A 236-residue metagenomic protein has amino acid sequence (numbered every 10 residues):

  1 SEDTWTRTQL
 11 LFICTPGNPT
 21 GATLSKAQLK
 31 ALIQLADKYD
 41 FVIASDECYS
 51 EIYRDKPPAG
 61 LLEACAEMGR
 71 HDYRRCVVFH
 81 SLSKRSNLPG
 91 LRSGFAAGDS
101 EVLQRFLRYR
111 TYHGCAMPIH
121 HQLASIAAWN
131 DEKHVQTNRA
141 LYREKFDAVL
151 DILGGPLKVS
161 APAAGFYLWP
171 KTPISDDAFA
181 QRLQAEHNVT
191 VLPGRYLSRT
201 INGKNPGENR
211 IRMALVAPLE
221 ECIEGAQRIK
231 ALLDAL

Functional and structural regions predicted by a protein language model:
S1-L236: PLP-dependent class I/II
